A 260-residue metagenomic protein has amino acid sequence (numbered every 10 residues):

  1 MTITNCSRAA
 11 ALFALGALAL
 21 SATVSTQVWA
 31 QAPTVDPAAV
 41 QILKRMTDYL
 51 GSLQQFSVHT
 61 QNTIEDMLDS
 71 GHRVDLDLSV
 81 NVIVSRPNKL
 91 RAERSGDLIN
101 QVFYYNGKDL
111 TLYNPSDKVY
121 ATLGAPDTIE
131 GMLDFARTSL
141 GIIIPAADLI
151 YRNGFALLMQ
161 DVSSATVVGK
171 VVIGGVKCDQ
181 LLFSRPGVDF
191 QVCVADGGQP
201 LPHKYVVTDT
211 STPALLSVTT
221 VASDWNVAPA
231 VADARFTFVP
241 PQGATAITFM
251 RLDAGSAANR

Functional and structural regions predicted by a protein language model:
T2-A14, T26: Bacterial N-terminal signal peptides that target proteins for export
L18-V28: C-terminal segment of classical bacterial N-terminal signal peptides
T34-P37, Q61-T63, T111, A121 (+1 more regions): Gly/Pro-enriched, hydrophobic low-complexity segments that function as extracytoplasmic propeptides/linkers
T34-V119, G187: N-terminal mature ectodomain segment of secretory-pathway/periplasmic proteins
L112-D148: Acidic/charged, solvent-exposed loop-and-adjacent secondary-structure segments enriched in E/D, K/R, S/T, and G/P
N153-L158: Edge strands and adjacent loops of beta-rich recognition modules
S256-R260: Short, solvent-exposed mixed-charge patches
